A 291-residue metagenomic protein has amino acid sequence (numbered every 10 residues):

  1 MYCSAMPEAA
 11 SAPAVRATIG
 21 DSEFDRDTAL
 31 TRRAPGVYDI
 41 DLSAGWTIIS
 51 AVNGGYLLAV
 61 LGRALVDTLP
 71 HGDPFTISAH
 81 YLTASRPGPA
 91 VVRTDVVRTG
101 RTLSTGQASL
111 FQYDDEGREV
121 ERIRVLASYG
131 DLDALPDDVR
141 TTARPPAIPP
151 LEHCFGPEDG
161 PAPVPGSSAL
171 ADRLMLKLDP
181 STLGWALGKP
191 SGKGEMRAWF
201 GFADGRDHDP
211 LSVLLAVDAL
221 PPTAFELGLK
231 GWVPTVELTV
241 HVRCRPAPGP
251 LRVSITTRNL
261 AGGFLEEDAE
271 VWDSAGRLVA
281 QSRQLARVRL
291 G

Functional and structural regions predicted by a protein language model:
Y2-G291: Terminal targeting signals and extreme-terminal segments of soluble enzymes
